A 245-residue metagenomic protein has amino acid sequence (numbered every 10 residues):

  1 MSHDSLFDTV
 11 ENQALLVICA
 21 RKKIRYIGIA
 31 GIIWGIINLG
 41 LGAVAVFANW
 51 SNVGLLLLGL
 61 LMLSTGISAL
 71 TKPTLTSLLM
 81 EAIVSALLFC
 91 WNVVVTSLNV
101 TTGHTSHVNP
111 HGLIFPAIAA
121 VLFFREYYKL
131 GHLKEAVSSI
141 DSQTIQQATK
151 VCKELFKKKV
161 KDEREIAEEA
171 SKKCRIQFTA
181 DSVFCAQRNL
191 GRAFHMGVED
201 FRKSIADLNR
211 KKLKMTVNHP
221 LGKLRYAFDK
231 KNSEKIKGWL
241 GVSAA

Functional and structural regions predicted by a protein language model:
M1-L39: Cytosolic juxtamembrane helix and N-cap/initiation of the first transmembrane helix
N12-R25, L133-Q177: Anionic N-terminal interaction surfaces
A43-G54, L98-H111: Membrane-helix interface and helix-disruption motif detector
L63-S77: Juxtamembrane helix-break-helix junctions at the cytosolic face of small multi-pass alpha-helical membrane proteins
T76-L88: Central hydrophobic cores of alpha-helical transmembrane segments in multi-pass integral membrane proteins
T102-H132: Alpha-helical membrane-associated segments of multi-pass integral membrane proteins
F123-T149, R202-A245: Acidic, Ser/Thr- and proline-rich intrinsically disordered linker/docking segments of eukaryotic scaffolds
A170-R210: Phosphoinositide-binding peripheral membrane targeting modules
